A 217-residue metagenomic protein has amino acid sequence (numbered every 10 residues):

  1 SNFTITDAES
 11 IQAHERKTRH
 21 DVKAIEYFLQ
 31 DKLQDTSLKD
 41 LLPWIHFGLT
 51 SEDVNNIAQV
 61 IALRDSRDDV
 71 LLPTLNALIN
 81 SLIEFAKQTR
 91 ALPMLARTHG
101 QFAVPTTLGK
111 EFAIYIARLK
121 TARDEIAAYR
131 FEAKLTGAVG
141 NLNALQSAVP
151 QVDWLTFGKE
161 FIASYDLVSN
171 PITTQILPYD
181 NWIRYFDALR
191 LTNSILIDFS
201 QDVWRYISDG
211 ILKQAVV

Functional and structural regions predicted by a protein language model:
S1-L142, V149-E160, S169: A helix-coil-helix interface module used to build multimeric assemblies and to scaffold catalytic/cofactor sites
L38-K39, Q88-A91, A128, N170-P171 (+3 more regions): Intrinsically disordered or highly flexible coil/loop and linker segments, enriched in small and charged/polar residues
A122, Q175-V217: Glycine-rich anion/phosphate-binding loop at the beta-strand->alpha-helix junction
F157-F186: Amphipathic alpha-helical coiled-coil scaffold segments and their short linker/junction regions
